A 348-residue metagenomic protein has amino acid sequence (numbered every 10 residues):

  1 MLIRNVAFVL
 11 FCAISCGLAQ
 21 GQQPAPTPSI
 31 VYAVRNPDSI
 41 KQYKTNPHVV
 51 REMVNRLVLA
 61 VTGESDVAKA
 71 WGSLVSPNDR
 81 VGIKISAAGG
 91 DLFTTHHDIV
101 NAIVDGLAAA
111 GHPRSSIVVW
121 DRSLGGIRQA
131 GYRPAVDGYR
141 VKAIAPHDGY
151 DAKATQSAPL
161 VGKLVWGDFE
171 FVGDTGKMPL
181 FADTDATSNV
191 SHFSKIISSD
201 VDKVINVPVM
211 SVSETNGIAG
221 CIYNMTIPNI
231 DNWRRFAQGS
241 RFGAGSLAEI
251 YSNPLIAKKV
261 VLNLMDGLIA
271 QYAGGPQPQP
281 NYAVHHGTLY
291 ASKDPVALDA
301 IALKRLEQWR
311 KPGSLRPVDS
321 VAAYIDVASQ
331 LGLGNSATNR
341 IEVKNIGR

Functional and structural regions predicted by a protein language model:
M1-I3: N-terminal secretory signal peptides that target proteins for export/translocation
N5-G17: Bacterial N-terminal signal peptides
A19-G21: Boundary at the C-terminal end of the N-terminal hydrophobic targeting segment
Q23-P77, G90, T94-N101, A108-R348: Extended, low-polarity segments enriched in aliphatic/aromatic residues
